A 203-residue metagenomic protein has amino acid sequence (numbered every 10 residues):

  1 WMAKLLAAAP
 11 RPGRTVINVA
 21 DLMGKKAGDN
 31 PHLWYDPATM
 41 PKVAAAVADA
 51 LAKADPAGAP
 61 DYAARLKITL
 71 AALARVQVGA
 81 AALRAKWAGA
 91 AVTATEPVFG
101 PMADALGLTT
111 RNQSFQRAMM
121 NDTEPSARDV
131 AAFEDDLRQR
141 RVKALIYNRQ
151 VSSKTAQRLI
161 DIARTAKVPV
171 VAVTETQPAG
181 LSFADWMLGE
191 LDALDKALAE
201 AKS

Functional and structural regions predicted by a protein language model:
W1-S203: Extracytoplasmic metal-acquisition and chelation regions
